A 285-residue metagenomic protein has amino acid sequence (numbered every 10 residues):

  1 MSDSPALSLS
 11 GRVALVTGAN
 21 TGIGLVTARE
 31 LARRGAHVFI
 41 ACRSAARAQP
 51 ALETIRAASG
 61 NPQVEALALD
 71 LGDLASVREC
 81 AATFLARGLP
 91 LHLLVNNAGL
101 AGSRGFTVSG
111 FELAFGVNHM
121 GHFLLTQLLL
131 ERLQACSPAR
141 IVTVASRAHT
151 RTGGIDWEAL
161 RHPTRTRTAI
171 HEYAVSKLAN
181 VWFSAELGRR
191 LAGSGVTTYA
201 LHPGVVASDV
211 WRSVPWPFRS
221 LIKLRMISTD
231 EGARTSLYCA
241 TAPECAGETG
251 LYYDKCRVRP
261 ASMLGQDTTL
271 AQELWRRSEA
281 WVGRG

Functional and structural regions predicted by a protein language model:
M1-G18, A82, T150-G154, L264 (+1 more regions): Non-catalytic terminal and boundary segments that flank Rossmann-like NAD(P)-dependent oxidoreductase
S4-C42: Canonical Rossmann dinucleotide-binding motif of NAD(H)/NADP(H)-dependent dehydrogenases/reductases, specifically
V13-V16, L94-V95, I141: Conserved hydrophobic beta-strands of the Rossmann-like cofactor-binding core in SDR/related NAD(P)H-dependent
A45, A66-A82: The beta1-alpha1 cofactor-binding region of Rossmann-like NAD(H)/NADP(H)-dependent oxidoreductases
S59-Q63, T83-N96, G102-T107: A glycine-rich helix->loop->beta "capping" turn within Rossmann-like NAD(P)(H)-dependent oxidoreductase domains
G99-V108, E112-F115, Q134-S194, H202-L221: Catalytic loop of short-chain dehydrogenase/reductase
S176, A200, K223-A261, Q266-Q272 (+1 more regions): C-terminal helical subdomain
